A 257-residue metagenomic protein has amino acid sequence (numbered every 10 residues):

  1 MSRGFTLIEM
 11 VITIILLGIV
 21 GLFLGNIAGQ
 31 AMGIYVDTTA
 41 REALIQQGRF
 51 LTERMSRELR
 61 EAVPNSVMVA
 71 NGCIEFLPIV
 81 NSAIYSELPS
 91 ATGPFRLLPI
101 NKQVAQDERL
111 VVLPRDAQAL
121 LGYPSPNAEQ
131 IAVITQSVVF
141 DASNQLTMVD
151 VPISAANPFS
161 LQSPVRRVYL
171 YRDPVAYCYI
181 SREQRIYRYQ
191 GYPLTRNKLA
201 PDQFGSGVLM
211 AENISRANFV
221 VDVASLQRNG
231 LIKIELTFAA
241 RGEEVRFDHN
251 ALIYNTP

Functional and structural regions predicted by a protein language model:
M1-R3: N-terminal leader/signal peptides at the extreme start of proteins
F5-R60: Aliphatic-rich helix starts adjacent to a transmembrane/signal segment
I8-M10, L17-G21, T38-L44, S143-N144 (+4 more regions): Generic detector of short, locally flexible boundary/turn motifs and exposed helical patches
I27, F50-T52, L59, F76 (+6 more regions): Long, contiguous hydrophobic alpha-helical segments, chiefly transmembrane helices and signal peptides
A31-G33, G72, G230: A generic secondary-structure signal marking the coil-to-beta-strand transition
V36, I45, Y169-Y171, A211 (+2 more regions): Generic, ordered loop/turn and secondary-structure boundary motif
R41-Y187: Extracytoplasmic beta-strand-rich oligomerization domains located immediately C-terminal to a leader/signal peptide
E183-P257: Short linear sequence signals and composition-biased patches located at protein termini or domain-edge surfaces
